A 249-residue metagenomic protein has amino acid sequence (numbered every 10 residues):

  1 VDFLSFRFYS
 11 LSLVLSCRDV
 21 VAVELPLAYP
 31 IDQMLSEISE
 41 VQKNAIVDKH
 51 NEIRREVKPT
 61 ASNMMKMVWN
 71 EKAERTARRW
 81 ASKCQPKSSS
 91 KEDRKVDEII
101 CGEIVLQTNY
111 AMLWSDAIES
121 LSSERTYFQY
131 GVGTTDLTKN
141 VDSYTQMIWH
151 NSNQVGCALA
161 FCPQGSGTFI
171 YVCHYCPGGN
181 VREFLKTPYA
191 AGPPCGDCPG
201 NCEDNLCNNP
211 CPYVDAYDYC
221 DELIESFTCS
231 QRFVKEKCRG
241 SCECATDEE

Functional and structural regions predicted by a protein language model:
D2-E249: Mature extracellular or exoplasmic CAP/SCP-family domains and secreted bioactive peptides
